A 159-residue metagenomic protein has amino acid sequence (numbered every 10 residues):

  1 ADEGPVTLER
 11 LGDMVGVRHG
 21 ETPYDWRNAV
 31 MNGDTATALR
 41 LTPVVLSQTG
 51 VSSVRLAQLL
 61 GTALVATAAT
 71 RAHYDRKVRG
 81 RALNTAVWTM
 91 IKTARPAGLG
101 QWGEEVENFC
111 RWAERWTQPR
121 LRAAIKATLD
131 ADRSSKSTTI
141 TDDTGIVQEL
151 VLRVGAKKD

Functional and structural regions predicted by a protein language model:
D2-D13, T22-D25, A29-M31, T35-D159: C-terminal alpha-helical interaction modules of replication/initiation AAA+ assemblies
V17-H19: Selective recognition of hydrophobic, aromatic-rich stretches within alpha-helical transmembrane segments of polytopic
